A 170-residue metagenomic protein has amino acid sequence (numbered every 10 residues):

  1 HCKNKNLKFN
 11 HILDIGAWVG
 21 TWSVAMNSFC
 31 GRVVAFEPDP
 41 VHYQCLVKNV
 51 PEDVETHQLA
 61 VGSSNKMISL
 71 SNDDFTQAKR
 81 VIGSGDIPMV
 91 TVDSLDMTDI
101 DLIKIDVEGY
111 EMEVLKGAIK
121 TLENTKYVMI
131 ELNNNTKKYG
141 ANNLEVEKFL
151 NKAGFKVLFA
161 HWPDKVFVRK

Functional and structural regions predicted by a protein language model:
H1-K170: Phosphate/nucleotide-binding beta-alpha loop and adjacent structural elements of enzyme active sites
